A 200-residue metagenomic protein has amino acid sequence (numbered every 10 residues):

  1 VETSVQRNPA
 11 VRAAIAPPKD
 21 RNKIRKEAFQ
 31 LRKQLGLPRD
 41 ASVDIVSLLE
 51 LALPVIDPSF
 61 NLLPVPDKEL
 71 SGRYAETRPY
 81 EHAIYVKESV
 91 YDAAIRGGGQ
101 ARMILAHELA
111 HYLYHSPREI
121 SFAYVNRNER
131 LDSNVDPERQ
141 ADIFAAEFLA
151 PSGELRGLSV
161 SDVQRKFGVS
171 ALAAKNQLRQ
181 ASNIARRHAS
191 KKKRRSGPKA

Functional and structural regions predicted by a protein language model:
V1-A200: Active-site hotspot residues in diverse enzymes, especially metal/ion-binding acidic/histidine motifs
